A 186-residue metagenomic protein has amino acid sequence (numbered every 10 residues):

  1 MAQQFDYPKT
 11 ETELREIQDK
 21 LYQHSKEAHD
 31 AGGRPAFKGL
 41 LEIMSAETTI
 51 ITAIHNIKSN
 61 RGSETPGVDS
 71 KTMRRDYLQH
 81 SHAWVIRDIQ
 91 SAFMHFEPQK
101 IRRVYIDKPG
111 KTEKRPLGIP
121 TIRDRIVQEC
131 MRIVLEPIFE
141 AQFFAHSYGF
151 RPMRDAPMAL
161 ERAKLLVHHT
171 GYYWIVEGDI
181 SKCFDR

Functional and structural regions predicted by a protein language model:
M1-W84: Non-catalytic, polymerase-adjacent accessory regions of viral genome-replication enzymes
E16, T49-T52, F96-I101, K114 (+1 more regions): Sequence-level motif detector for i,i+2 pairs with an aromatic at +2
S25, R61, C130, V134-F143: A generic secondary-structure signal for well-formed alpha-helical elements
E42, L135-R186: Active-site-proximal segment of RNA-dependent polymerases
E47, R125, P137-I138: Residues at alpha-helix boundaries and the short loops/turns that link adjacent helices
I57, D88-T112, I122, I126-V134 (+1 more regions): Reverse-transcriptase-like RNA-dependent polymerase core
R61-D76, Q99-I126, Q142-D155, V176-E177 (+1 more regions): Short, conserved non-catalytic motifs in the polymerase core
